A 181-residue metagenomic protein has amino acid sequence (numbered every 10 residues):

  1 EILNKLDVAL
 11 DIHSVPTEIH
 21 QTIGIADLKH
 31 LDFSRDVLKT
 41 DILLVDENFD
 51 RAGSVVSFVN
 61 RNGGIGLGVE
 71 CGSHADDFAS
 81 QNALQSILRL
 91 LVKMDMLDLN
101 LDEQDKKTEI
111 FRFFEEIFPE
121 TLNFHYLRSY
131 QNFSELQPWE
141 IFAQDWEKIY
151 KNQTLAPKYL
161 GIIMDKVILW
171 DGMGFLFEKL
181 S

Functional and structural regions predicted by a protein language model:
E1-S181: Structured catalytic-domain cores with a bias toward divalent-metal coordination
